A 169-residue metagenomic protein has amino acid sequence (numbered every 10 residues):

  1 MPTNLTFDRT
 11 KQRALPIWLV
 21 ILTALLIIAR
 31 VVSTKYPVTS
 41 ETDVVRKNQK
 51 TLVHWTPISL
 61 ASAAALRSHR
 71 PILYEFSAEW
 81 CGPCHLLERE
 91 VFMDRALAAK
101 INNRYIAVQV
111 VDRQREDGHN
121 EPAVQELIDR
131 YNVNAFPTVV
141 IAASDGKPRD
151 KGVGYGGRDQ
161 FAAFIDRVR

Functional and structural regions predicted by a protein language model:
M1-T51: N-terminal targeting signals for export/organelle localization
V45-K47, G82-P83, Q109-V110: A short, structure-level motif marking secondary-structure boundaries and short turns
K50-P57, F76, Y131, V153: Extracytoplasmic/periplasmic, Sec-exported soluble proteins
H54-I72, I101: A short beta-strand-turn-helix
H54-W55, E90, N120-E121: A conditional alpha-helix N-cap/helix-loop micro-motif detector
S62-A63, M93-V168: Thioredoxin-like thiol-disulfide oxidoreductase module
S68-G82, A107: Short active-site neighborhood of thiol/selenol oxidoreductases, capturing the structured segment around
H85-R89: Detector for the c-type heme attachment site
